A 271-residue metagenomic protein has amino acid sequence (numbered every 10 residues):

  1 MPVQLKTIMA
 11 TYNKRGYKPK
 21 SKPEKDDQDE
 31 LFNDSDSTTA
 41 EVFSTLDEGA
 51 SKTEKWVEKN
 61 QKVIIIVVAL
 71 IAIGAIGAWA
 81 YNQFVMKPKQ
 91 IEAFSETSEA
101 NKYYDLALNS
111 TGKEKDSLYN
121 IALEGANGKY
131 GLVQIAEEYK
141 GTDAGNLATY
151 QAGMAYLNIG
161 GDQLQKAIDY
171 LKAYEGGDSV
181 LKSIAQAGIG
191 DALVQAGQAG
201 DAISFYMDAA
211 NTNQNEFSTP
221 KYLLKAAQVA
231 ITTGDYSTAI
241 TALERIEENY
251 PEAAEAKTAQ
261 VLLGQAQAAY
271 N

Functional and structural regions predicted by a protein language model:
Y12-V67: N-terminal positive-inside, membrane-proximal cytosolic segments immediately preceding the first
K87, I135-G145, E175-I184, N211-T219 (+1 more regions): Short solvent-exposed coil/turn linkers within tandem alpha-helical repeat scaffolds
N109-D162: Extracytoplasmic/periplasmic/luminal assembly and interaction segments in envelope/secretory/respiratory proteins
I159-G161, A196, T233, Y270: Structural motif corresponding to the intra-repeat A-B loop/turn of tetratricopeptide repeats
